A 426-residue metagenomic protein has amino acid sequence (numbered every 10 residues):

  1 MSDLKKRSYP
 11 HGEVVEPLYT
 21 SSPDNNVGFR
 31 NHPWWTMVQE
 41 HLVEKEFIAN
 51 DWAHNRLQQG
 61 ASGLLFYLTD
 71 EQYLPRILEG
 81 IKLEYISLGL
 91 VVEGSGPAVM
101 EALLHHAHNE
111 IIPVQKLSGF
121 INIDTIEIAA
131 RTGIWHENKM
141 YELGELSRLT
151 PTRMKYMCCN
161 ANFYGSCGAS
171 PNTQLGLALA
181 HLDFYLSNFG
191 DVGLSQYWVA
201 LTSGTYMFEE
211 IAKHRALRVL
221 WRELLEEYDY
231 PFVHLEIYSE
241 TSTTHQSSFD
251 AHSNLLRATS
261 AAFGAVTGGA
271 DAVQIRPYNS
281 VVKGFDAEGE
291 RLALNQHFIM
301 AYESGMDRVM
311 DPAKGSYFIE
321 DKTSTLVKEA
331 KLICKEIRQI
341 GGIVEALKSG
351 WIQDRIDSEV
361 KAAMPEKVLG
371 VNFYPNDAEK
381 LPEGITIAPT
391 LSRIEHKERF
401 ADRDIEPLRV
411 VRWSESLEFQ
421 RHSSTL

Functional and structural regions predicted by a protein language model:
M1-T202, Y206, R276, I405-L426: Catalytic alpha/beta active-site cores
Y9-V14, N55-A61, S253-V273, G342-I343 (+1 more regions): Conserved phosphate/anionic-ligand binding catalytic regions in large, soluble enzymes, centered on
G12, G60, I111, W221 (+4 more regions): Conserved, mostly hydrophobic/aromatic
I128-G133, S242-A251, V273-E288, M306-K322: Short beta-alpha connecting loops at secondary-structure transitions that line or flank enzyme active sites
S170-Q174, T205-A216, T243-L256, K283-A293 (+2 more regions): Short glycine/threonine-rich loop-to-helix capping motif typified by GTGT followed within a few residues by an Asp-Pro
A180-S187, A251-V273, L292-A301: Glycine-rich and small/hydrophobic secondary-structure elements
Q196-A200, I237-T241, G269-N279, Y302-Y317 (+2 more regions): Short acidic (Asp/Glu) and glycine-rich catalytic loops that position anionic groups and cofactors
R291, N295-L426: Catalytic-core signal marking the mid-to-C-terminal active-site face
